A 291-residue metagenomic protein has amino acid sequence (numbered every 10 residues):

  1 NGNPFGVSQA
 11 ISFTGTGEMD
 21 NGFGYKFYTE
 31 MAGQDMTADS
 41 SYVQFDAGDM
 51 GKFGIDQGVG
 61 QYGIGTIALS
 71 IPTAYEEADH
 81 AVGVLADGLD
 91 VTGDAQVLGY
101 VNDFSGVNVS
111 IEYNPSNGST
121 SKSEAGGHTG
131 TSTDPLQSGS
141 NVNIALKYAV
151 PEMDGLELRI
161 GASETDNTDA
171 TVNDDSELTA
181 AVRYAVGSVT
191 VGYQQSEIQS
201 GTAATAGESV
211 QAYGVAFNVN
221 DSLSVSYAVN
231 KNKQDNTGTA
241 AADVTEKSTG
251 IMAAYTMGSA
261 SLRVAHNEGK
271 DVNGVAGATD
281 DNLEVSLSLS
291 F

Functional and structural regions predicted by a protein language model:
N1-F291: Outer-membrane beta-barrel proteins
